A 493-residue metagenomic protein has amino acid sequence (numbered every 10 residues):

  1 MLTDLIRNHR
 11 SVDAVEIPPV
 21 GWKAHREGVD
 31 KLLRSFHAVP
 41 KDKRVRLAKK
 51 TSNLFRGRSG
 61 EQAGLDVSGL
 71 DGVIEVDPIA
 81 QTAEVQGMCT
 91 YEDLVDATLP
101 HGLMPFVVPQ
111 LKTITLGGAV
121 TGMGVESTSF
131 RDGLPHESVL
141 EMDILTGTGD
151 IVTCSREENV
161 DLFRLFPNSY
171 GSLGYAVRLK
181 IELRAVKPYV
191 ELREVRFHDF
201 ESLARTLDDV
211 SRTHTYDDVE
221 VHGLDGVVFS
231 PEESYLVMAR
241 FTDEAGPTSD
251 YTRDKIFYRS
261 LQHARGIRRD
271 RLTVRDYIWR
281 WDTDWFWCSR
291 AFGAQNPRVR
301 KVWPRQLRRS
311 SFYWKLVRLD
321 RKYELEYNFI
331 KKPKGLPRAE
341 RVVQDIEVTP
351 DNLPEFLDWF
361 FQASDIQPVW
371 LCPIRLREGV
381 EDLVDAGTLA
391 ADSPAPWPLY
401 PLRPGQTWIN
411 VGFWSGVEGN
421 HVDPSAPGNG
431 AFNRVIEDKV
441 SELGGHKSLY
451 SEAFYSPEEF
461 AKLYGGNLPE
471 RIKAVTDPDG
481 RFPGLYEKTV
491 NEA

Functional and structural regions predicted by a protein language model:
M1-A24: Intrinsically disordered, low-structural-confidence terminal and linker regions
P19-T113, G117-T128, L371, V440: Glycine-rich N-terminal segment of FAD-binding domains in flavoprotein oxidoreductases, spanning the beta-loop-helix
R46-L47, H222-F229, R341, I346 (+3 more regions): A short glycine-rich, hydrophobically flanked beta-strand micro-motif that places a catalytic Asp/Glu for divalent metal
K49-R56, V227-E233, R318-K322, P373-T388 (+2 more regions): A glycine-rich phosphate-binding loop feature that marks nucleotide/adenosyl-phosphate handling sites
G60, Y235-T248, S310-R321, P333-K334 (+2 more regions): Short glycine/threonine-rich loop-to-helix capping motif typified by GTGT followed within a few residues by an Asp-Pro
T121, L140-E355, Q362-D365: C-terminal substrate-binding/cap subdomain adjacent to the FAD-binding core in PCMH-type and related FAD-linked
Y323-K331, N420-H421, G428-A493: Activity-critical C-terminal alpha-helical subdomain
V348-P354, D358-A363, Q367, I409-N410 (+1 more regions): Extended C-terminal subregions enriched in glycine
